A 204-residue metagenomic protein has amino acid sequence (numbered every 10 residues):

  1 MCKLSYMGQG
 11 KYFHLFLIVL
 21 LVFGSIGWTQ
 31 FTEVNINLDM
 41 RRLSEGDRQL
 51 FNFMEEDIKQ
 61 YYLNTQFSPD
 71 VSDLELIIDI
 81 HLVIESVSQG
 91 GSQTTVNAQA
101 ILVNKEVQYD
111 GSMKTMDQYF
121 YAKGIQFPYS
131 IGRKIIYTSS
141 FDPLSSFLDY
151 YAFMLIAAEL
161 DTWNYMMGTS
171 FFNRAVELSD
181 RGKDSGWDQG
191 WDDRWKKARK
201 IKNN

Functional and structural regions predicted by a protein language model:
M1-K11: N-terminal secretory signal peptides that target proteins for export/translocation
Y12-F13, R48: N-terminal, helix-rich and Lys/Arg-enriched segments in bacterial and organellar proteins
H14-G24: Bacterial N-terminal signal peptides
H14-L15, M54, L148: Alpha-helical structural motif
S25-T29: Sec/Tat signal peptide C-region and signal peptidase I cleavage site
Q30-N97, Q108-D110: Start-of-domain marker
N97-N203: Acidic/His-rich structured neighborhood in mature extracellular/periplasmic domains
